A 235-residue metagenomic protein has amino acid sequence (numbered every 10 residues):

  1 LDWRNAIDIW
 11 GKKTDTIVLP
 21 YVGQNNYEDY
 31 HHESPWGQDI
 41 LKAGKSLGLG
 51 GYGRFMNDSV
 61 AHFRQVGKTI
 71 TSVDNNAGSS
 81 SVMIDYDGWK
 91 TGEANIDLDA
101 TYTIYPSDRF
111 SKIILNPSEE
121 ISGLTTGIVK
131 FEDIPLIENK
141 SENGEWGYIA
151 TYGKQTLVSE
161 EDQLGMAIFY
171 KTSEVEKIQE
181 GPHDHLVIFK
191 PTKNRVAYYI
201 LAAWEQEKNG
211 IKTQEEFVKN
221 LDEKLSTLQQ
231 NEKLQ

Functional and structural regions predicted by a protein language model:
L1-I40, G210, Q214-K219, S226-T227 (+1 more regions): Beta-strand-rich N-terminal accessory domains
D2-R4, G88-N95, T156-E161, E176-K177 (+1 more regions): Short, surface-exposed beta-strand/loop "edge" segments at domain boundaries and coil↔beta transitions
A6, L98, R109-S141: Acidic (Asp/Glu-rich), glycine- and aromatic
D29-S107: Extended, loop-rich substrate-binding clefts of extracytoplasmic carbohydrate-active enzymes
T71-G78, P106, P117-G123, F189-R195: A short, structured loop/turn motif at beta-sheet edges
M83-D85, T101-T103, I114-N116, G127 (+1 more regions): Residue-level recognition of well-ordered beta-strand positions that form the cores of beta-sheet-rich folds across
T125-K177: Polysaccharide-binding surfaces and accessory modules of carbohydrate-active proteins
M166-Q235: Beta-strand-rich recognition/accessory modules
